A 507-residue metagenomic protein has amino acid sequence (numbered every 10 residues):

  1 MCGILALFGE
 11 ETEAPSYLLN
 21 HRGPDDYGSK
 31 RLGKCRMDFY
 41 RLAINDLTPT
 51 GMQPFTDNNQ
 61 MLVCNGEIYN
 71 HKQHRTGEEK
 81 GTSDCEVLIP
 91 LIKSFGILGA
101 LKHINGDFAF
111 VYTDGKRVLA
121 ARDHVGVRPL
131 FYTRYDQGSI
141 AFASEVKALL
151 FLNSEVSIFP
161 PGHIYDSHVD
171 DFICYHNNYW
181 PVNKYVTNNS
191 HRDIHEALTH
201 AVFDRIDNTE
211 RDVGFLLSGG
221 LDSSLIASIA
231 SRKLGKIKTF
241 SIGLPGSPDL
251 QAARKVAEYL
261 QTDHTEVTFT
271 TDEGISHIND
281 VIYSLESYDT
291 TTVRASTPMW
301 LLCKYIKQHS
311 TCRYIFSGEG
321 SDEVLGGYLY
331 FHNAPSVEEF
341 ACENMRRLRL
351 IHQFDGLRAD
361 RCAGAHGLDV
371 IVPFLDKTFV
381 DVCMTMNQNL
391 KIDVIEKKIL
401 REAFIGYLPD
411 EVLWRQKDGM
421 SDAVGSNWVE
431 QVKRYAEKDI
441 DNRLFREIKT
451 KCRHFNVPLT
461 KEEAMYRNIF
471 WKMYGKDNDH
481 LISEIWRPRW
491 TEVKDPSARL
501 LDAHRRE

Functional and structural regions predicted by a protein language model:
M1-S287, R313: Cysteine-centered catalytic environments shared across enzyme families
F8, R117-L119, V127-L130, R134-D136 (+5 more regions): ATP-dependent adenylate-handling active sites, centered on carboxylate activation for C-N bond formation
D26, E79-G81, Y407-G419, K476-E484: Short, surface-exposed acidic
G28-S29, F215, I392, W414-Q416: Short, hydrophobic secondary-structure boundary micro-motifs
D439-F445: Surface/interface-facing alpha-helical segments and adjacent flexible terminal/loop regions used for partner/assembly
